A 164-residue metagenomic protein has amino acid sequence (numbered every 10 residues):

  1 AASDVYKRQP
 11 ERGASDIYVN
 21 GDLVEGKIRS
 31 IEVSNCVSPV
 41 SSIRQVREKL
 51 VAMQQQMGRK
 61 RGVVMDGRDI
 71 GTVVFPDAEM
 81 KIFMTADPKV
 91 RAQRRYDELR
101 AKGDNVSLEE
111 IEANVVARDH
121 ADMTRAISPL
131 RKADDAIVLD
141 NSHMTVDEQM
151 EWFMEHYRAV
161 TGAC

Functional and structural regions predicted by a protein language model:
A1-Y6: Short, small-residue-biased leader/transition segments that mark boundaries at the very start of proteins
P10-S15: A short, compositionally biased
Y18-I28, S34, Y96-K102, A121 (+1 more regions): NTP-dependent small-molecule kinase module
G21, L50, V64, V115 (+1 more regions): Residue-level signature of catalytic and energy-coupling elements of molecular machines, predominantly ATP/GTP-dependent
E25-V37, S41-K102: ATP-dependent NMP and nucleoside kinases share a basic, alpha-helical "lid"
I43, M53, M57-K60, R118-D122 (+1 more regions): Conserved, well-folded catalytic cores of nucleic-acid-processing and energy-transducing macromolecular machines
I43, R47, N105-E112, D147: Short, structured helix-loop boundary elements
P88-Y96, L108, E112, V116 (+1 more regions): An amphipathic alpha-helix signature
